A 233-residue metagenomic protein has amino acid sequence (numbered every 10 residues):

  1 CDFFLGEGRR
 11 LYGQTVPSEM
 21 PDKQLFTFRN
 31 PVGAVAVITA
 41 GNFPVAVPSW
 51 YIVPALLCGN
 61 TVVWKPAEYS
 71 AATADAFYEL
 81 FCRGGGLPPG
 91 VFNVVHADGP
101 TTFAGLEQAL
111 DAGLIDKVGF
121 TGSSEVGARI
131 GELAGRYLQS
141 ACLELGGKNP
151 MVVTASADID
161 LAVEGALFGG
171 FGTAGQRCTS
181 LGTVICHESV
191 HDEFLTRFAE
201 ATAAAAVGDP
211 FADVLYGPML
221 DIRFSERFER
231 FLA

Functional and structural regions predicted by a protein language model:
C1-L11, L232: Long amphipathic alpha-helix in the N-terminal Rossmann-like dinucleotide-binding domain of NAD(P)-dependent
F3, A76-E79, E200, R230: Alpha-helical scaffolding segments of alpha/beta enzyme cores, especially the outer helices of TIM-barrel or partial
L5, P54, T179-S180: Hydrophobic side chains within alpha-helical segments
L5-G8, T39, G170, T202: Short, well-ordered alpha-helical segments in soluble proteins
L11-L161: Rossmann-like NAD(P) dinucleotide-binding subdomain of oxidoreductase/dehydrogenase enzymes
R83-G84, V91, S123-A233: ALDH superfamily catalytic-core signature
